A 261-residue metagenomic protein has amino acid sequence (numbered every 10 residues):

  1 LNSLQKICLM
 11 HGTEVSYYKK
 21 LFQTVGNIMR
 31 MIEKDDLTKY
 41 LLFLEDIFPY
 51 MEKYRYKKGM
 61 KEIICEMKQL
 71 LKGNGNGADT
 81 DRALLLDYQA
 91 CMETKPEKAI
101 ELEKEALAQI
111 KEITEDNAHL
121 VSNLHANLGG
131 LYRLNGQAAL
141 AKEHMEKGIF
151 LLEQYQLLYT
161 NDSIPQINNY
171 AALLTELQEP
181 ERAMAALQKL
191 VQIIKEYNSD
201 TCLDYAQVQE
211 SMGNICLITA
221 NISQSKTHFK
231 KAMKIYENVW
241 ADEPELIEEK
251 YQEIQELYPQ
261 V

Functional and structural regions predicted by a protein language model:
L1-G77: A structural signal for repeat-array scaffolds
Y17-K20, D36-K39, G59, G77-D81 (+6 more regions): Structural signature of alpha-solenoid helical repeat junctions
M29-R30, C65-K72, L107-E112, K147-Q154 (+2 more regions): Amphipathic alpha-helical segments of tetratricopeptide repeats
E33-D35, Y54, G73-G77, E112-D116 (+3 more regions): Short coil/turn linkers that connect adjacent helices within long alpha-helical scaffolds, especially alpha-solenoid
L42-E52, T80-T94, H119-L134, M145 (+3 more regions): Conserved alpha-helical positions within TPR/SEL1-like repeat arrays
